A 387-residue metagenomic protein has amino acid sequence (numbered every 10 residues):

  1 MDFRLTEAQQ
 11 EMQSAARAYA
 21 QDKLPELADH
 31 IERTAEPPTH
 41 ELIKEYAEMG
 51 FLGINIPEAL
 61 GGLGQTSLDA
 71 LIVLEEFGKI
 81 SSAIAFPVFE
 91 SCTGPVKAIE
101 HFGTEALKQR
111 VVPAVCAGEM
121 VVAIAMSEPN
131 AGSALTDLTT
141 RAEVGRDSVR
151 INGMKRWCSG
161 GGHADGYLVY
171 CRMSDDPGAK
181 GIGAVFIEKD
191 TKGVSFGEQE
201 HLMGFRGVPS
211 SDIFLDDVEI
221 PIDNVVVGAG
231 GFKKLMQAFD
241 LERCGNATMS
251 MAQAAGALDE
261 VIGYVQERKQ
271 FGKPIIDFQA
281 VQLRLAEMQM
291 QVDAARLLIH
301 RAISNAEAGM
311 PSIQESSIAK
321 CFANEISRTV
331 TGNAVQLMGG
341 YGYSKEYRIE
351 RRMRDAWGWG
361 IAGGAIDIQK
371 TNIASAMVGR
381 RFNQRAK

Functional and structural regions predicted by a protein language model:
M1-P87, R110, A114-A117, T329 (+1 more regions): Amphipathic, small/basic residue-rich leader segments at the start of a protein or domain
D2, I72-V73, G94, Q237 (+1 more regions): Glycine-rich phosphate/cofactor-binding loops in nucleotide/flavin-utilizing enzymes
D2-S14, K79, V194-D293, W359 (+2 more regions): Glycine-rich beta->alpha junctions and the first turn(s) of the following alpha-helix
P25-T34, I262, Q266-I276, Q289-F322 (+1 more regions): C-terminal helix-coil-helix/basic helical segment that borders enzyme active sites and/or dimer interfaces and provides
A85-A106, G132: N-terminal glycine-rich flavin-associated loop
G118-M126: A short, Trp-centered hydrophobic/proline-enriched beta-strand micro-motif
T140-E143: A structural signal for short hydrophobic beta-strand segments in well-ordered beta-sheet cores
S148, N152-F196: A short core secondary-structure module
